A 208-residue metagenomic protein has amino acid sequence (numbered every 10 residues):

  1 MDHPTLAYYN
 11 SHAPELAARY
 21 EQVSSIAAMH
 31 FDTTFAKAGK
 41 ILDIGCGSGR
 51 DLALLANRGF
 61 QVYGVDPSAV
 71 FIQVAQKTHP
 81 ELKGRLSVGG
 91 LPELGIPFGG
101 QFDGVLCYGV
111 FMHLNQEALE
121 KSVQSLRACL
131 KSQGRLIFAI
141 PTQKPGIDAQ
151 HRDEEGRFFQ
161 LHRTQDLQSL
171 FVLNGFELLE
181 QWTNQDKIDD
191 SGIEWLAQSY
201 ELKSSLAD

Functional and structural regions predicted by a protein language model:
M1-A38, L42, G47-F98, L114-K121 (+2 more regions): Class I (Rossmann-like) S-adenosyl-L-methionine-dependent methyltransferase catalytic domain, capturing the SAM-binding
L106: A conserved beta-strand element that flanks and buttresses the S-adenosyl-L-methionine
G109-V110: Short catalytic micro-motifs in class I SAM-dependent methyltransferases
